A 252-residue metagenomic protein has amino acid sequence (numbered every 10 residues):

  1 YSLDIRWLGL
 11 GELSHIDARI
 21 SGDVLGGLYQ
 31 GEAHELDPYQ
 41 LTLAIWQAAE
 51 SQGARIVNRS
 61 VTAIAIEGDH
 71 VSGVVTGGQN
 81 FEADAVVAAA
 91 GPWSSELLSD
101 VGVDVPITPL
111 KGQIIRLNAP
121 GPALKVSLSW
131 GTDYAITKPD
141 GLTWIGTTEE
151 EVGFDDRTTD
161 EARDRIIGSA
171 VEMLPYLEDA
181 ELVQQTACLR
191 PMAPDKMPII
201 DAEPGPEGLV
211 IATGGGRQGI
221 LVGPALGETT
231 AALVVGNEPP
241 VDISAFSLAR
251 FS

Functional and structural regions predicted by a protein language model:
Y1-G11, P106-I107, S127, D179 (+1 more regions): A short alpha-helix-loop-beta-strand transition element characteristic of N-terminal alpha/beta dinucleotide-binding
Y1-Q52, V57, A63-E67, M192: Flavin (FAD/FMN) cofactor-binding and adjacent substrate-gating region of FAD-dependent oxidoreductase domains
G11, P92-W93, A225: Alpha-helix/helix-capping structural signal
G26, A63-E82, V86: Conserved beta-strand-loop-beta-strand element in the redox core of flavoprotein oxidoreductases
G31-E32, V75-G77, S129-G131: Short strand-coil-strand connectors
P38, L174-S252: C-terminal catalytic lobe of FAD-dependent flavoproteins
H70, N80-F81, A85-G208: Active-site substrate-recognition segment that forms the wall of the catalytic cavity or substrate channel
